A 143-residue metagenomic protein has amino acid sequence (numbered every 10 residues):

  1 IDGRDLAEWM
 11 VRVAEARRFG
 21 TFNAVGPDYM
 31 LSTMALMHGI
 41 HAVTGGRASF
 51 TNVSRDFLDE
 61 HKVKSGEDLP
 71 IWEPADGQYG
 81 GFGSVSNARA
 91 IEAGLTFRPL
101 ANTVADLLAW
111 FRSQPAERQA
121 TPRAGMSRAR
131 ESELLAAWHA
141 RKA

Functional and structural regions predicted by a protein language model:
I1, G83-S84: Short glycine- and hydrophobic/aromatic-rich loop-to-beta-strand nucleating segment in the catalytic cores
I1-L6, P99: A conserved structural motif in NAD(P)-dependent oxidoreductases
W9-Q78, V85-A88, A105-L108, P115-A143: Mid/C-terminal beta-alpha module of Rossmann-like enzyme folds, strongest in SDR-family dehydrogenases/epimerases
E92-L95: Aromatic-glycine-rich donor-binding/catalytic loop that engages nucleotide-sugar donors across glycosyltransferases
F97-P99, Q114-E117: Substrate-binding/catalytic groove segments of enzymes that remodel or degrade extracellular structural polymers
